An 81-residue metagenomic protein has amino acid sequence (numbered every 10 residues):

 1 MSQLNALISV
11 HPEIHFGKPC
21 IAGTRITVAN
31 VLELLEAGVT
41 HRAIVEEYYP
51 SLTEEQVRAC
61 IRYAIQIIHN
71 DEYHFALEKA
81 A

Functional and structural regions predicted by a protein language model:
M1-I26: N-terminal first-folded block
T27-A81: Long, charge-rich, low-complexity alpha-helical segments
